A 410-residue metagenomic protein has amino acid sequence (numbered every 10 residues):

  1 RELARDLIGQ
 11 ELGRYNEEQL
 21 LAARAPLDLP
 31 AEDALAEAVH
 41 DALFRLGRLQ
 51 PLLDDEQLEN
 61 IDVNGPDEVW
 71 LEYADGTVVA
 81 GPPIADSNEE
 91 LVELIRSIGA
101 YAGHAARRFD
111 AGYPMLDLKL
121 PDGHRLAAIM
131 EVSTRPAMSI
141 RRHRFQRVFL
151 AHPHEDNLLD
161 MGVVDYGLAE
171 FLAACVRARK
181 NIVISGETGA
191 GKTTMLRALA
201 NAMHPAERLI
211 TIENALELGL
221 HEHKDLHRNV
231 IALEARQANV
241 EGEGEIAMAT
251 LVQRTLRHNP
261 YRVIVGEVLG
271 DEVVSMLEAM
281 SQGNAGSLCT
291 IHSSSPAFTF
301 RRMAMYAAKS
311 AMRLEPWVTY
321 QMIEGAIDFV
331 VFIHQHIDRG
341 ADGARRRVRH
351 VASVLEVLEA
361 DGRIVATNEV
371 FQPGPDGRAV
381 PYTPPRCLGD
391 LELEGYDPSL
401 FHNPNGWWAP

Functional and structural regions predicted by a protein language model:
R1-F109, D117: N-terminal accessory targeting/assembly segments
I61, A128, V263, N284 (+1 more regions): Residue-level signature of catalytic and energy-coupling elements of molecular machines, predominantly ATP/GTP-dependent
E72-A178: P-loop NTP-binding catalytic core
R179-I182, A198-E324, H334: Switch/coupling sub-region of P-loop NTPases
G186: The Walker A (P-loop) glycine that initiates the GxxxxGKT/S ATP-binding motif of P-loop NTPases
G189: Walker A (P-loop) phosphate-binding loop of P-loop NTPases
K192: Conserved lysine of the Walker
A341-P410: NTP-binding/hydrolysis catalytic cores, primarily Walker-type P-loop NTPases
